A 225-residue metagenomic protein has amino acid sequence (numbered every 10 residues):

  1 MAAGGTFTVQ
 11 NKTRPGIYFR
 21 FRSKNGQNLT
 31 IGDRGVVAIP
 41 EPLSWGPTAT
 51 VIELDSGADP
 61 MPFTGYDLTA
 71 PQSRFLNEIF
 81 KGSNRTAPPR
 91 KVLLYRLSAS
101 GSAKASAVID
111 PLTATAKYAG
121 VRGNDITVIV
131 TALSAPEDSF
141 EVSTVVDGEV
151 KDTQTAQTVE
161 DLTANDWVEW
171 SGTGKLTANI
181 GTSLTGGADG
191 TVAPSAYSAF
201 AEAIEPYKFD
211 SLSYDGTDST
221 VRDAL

Functional and structural regions predicted by a protein language model:
M1-L225: Surface-exposed assembly/interface segments
